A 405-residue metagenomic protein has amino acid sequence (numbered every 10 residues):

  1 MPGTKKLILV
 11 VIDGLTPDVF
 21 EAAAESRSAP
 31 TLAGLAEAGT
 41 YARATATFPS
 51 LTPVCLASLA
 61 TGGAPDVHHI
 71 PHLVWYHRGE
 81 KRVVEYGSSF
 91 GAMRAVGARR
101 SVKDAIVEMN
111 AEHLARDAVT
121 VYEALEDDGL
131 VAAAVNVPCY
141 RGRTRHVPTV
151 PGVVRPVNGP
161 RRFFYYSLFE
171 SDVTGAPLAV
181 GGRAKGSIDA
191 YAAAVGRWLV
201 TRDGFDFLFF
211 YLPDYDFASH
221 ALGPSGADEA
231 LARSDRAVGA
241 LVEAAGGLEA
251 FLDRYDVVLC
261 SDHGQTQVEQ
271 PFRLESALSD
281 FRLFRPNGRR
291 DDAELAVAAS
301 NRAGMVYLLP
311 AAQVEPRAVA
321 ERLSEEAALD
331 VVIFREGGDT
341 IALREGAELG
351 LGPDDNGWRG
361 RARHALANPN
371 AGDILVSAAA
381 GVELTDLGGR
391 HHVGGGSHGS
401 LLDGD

Functional and structural regions predicted by a protein language model:
G3-I8: Extreme N-terminal starter segment of soluble prokaryotic enzymes
L9, T31, R233-S276, V376: Metal-dependent active-site segment of extracytoplasmic phospho-/sulfohydrolases and closely related
L9-I12, T45, A134-P138, Y211-L212 (+1 more regions): Glycine-rich, histidine-containing beta strand-loop boundary motifs that form or position
E21-I70, V74, A133: Short, structured active-site-proximal loop/turn typified by the sulfatase FGly-forming signature C/S-X-P-X-R
A24-R27, P148-G152, G223-D228, P271-L278 (+2 more regions): Short secondary-structure boundary/capping segments
P53-V54, L252, E269-R273, L278 (+3 more regions): Short, solvent-exposed loop/turn segments at the edges of secondary structure
G63-P224, A327, V331, D339-L351 (+1 more regions): His/Asp/Glu-rich, glycine-adjacent segments that coordinate divalent cations and/or stabilize oxyanion chemistry on
D117-A118, D291-D405: Active-site neighborhoods of enzymes that stabilize oxyanions during catalysis
